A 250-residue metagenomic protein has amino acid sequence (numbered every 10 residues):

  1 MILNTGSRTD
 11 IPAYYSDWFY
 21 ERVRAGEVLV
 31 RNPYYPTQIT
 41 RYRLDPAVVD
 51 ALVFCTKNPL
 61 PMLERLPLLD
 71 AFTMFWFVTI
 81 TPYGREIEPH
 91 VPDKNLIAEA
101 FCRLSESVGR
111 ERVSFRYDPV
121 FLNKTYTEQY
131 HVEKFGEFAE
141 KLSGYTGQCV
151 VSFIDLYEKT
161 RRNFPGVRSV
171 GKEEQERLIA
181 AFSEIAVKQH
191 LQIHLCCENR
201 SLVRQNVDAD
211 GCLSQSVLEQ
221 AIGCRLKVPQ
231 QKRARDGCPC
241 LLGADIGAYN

Functional and structural regions predicted by a protein language model:
M1-I87, K94-R110: Conserved Radical SAM active-site core
R8-D10, K57, T79-Y83, D118-L122 (+2 more regions): Active-site beta-loop-alpha junctions enriched in small/polar residues
F19, P67-L69, P92, E128-H131 (+2 more regions): Short, glycine/charged-enriched secondary-structure capping and boundary segments
Y83-V91, P119-Q129, N163-G171: Surface-exposed cleft-lining segments at the edges of enzyme active sites
L96-R162, A180-C197: Conserved C-terminal portion of the radical SAM core fold that forms the substrate/S-adenosylmethionine-binding
I97-A100, S169-E173: A polyampholytic, Gly/Pro-enriched intrinsically disordered region
R162-V170, N206-L213: Short, surface-exposed, charged loop/turn segments at secondary-structure junctions
Q175-E184, K188-N250: C-terminal accessory extensions appended to soluble enzyme cores
